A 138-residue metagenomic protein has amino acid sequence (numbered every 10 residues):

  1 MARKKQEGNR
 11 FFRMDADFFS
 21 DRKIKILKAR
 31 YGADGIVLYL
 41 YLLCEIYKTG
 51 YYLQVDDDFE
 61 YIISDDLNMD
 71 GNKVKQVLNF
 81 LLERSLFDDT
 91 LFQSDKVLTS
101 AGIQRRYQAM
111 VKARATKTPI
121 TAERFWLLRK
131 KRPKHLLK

Functional and structural regions predicted by a protein language model:
M1-R13, Y61, D65-K138: Winged-helix/helix-turn-helix nucleic-acid-interaction surface
A2-G50: Short recognition helix of helix-turn-helix/winged-helix DNA-binding domains
D21, D56, S100-I103: Polar helix-capping/helix-linker motif
G32-I36, Y52-D56, D70-K75: Alpha-helix N-cap/helix-initiation sites
T49-D65: Short acidic, hydrophobic short linear motifs in intrinsically disordered regions
